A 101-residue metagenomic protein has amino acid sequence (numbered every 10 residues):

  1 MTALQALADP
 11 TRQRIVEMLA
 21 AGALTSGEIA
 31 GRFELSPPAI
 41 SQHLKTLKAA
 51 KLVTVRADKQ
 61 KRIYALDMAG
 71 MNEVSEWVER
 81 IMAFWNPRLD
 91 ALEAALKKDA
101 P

Functional and structural regions predicted by a protein language model:
T2-S36, K61-N72, E76: N-terminal helix-turn-helix DNA-binding core of bacterial DNA-binding proteins
R12, Q42-H43: Histidine-centered divalent metal-coordination motifs
A21, T25, L35, T46 (+2 more regions): Conserved amphipathic alpha-helical interaction elements at protein-protein interfaces in regulatory, energy-coupling
G31, Q42, K48-A49: Alpha-helical residues within the helix-turn-helix
A39: Residues in the helix-turn-helix
K48-A65: Beta-hairpin "wing" of winged helix-turn-helix
N72-P101: Amphipathic alpha-helical dimerization/coiled-coil segments that flank or bridge DNA-binding/regulatory modules
